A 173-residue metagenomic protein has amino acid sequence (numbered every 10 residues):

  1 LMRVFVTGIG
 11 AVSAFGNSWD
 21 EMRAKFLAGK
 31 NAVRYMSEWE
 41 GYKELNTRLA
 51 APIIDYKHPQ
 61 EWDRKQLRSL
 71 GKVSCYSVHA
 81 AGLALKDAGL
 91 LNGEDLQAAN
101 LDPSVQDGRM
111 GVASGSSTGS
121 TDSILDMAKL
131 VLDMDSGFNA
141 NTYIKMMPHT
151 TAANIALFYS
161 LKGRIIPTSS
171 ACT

Functional and structural regions predicted by a protein language model:
L1-I165: Conserved "HGTGT" condensation-loop signature of ketosynthase/thiolase-family condensing enzymes that catalyze
T168: Hydrophobic residues at beta-strand termini and immediately following loops that shape nucleotide-binding pockets
C172-T173: Claisen-condensing/thiolase-fold acyl-transfer catalytic domains that form or cleave C-C bonds in fatty acid
